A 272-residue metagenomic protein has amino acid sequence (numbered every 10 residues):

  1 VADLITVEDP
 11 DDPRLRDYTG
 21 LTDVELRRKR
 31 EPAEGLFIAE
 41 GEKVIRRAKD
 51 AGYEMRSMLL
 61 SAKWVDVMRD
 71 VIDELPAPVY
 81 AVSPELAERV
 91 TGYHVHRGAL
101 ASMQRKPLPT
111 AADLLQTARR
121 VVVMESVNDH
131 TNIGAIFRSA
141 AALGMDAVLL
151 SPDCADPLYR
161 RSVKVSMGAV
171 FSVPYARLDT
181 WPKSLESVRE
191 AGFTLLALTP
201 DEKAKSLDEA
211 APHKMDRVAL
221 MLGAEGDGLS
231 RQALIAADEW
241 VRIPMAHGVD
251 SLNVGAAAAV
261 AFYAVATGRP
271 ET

Functional and structural regions predicted by a protein language model:
V1-D66, C154-A155: Boundary-proximal intrinsically disordered activation/regulatory segments immediately upstream of a helical core
L4-D11, V79-S83, P174-K183: Short acidic-hydrophobic, aromatic-tinged amphipathic segments that line or gate anion-handling sites
V7, F37, E125-S126, S151-P152 (+4 more regions): Glycine- and other small-residue-rich loops at beta-strand/loop junctions that grip anionic moieties
K43, D50, P107-L108, D113-K203: RNA substrate-binding interface of SAM-dependent RNA methyltransferases
M68, D73-A99: Glycine/small-residue-rich loop that forms an oxyanion/phosphate-binding "nest" at active or ligand-binding sites
A99-A101, S139-L143, P157-V170, R231-T272: Structured adenosyl-cofactor binding patch, chiefly the S-adenosyl-L-methionine
L196-V249: Active-site/ligand-binding-proximal alpha/beta "capping" segment
